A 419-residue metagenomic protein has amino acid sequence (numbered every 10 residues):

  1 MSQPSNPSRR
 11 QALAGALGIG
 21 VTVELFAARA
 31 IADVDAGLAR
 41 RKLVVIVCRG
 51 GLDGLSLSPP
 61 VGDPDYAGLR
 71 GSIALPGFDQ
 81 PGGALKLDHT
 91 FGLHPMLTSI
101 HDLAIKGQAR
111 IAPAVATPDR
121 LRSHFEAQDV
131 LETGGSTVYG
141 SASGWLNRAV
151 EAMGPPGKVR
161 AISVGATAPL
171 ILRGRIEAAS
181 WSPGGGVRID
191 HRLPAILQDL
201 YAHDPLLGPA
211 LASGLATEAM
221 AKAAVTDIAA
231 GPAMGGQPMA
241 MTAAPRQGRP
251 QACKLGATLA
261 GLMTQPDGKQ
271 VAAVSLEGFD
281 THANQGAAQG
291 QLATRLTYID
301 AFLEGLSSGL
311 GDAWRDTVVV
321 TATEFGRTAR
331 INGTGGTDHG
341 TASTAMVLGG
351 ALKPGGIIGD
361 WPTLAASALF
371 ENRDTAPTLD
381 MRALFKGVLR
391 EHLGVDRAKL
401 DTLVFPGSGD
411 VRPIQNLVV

Functional and structural regions predicted by a protein language model:
S2-G309, T344-V419: Feature for exported/extracytoplasmic and membrane-associated proteins, marking the mature portion
P266-K269, W314-R315, G340: Short gly/pro-enriched beta-turn/loop segments at secondary-structure junctions
L303, S307-T334: Metal-dependent active-site segment of extracytoplasmic phospho-/sulfohydrolases and closely related
F325-G356: Histidine-centered active-site microenvironments of extracellular/periplasmic hydrolases and transferases
